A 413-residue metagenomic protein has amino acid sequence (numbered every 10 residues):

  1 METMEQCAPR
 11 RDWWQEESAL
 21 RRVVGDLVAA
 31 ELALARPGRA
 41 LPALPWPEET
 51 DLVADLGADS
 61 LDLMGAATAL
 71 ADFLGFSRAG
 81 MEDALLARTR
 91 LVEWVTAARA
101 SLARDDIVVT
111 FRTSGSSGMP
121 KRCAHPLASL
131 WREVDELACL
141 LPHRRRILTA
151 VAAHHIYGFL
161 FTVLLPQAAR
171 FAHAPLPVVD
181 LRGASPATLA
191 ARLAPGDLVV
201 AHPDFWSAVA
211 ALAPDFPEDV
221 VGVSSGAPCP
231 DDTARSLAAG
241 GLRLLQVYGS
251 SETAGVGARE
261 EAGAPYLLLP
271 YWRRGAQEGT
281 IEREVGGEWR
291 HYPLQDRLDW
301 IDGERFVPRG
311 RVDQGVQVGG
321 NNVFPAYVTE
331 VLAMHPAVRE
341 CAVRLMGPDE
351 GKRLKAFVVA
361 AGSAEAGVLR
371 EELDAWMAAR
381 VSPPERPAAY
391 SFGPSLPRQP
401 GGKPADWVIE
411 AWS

Functional and structural regions predicted by a protein language model:
E2-P45, A66-A69, V109, H143: Thiotemplate assembly-line natural product biosynthesis machinery
R39-L74, T89, E93: Phosphopantetheine-attachment site and its flanking helix in carrier
G80-E93, V381-K403: AMP-binding/adenylate-forming catalytic domain of the ANL superfamily
A98-R112, P142-R145: Conserved pre-ATP/AMP-binding loop-to-beta segment of ANL
V108-D135: Conserved AMP-binding A3 loop
R132-R146, H154-G196: Conserved AMP-binding/adenylation subdomain of ANL enzymes
A210-G263: Gly/Ser/Thr-rich phosphate-binding loop
Q295-E385: AMP-binding/adenylate-forming catalytic core of the ANL superfamily
